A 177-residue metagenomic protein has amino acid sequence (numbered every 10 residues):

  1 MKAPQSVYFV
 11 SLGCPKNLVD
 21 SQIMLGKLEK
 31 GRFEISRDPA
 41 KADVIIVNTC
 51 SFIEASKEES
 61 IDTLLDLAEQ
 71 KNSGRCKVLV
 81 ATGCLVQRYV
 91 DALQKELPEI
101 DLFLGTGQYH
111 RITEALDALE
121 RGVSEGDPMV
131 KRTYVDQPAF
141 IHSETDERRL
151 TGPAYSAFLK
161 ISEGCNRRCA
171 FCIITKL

Functional and structural regions predicted by a protein language model:
M1-L177: Proteins enriched for Cys/Gly/acidic motifs involved in redox and nucleic-acid/cofactor modification
